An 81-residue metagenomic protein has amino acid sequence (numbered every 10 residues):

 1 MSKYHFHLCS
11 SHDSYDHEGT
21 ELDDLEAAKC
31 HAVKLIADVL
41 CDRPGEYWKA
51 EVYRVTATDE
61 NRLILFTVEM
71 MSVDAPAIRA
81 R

Functional and structural regions predicted by a protein language model:
M1-D16: Short aromatic-glycine-(Arg/Gly/Cys) micro-motifs in beta-strand/loop hairpins
Y4-F6, A28, V55-A57: Generic recognition of well-ordered secondary-structure surfaces with a strong bias for beta-strand segments
F6-C9, C41-G45: Intrinsically disordered, low-complexity segments enriched in polar/charged residues with Gly/Pro, especially when
S14-E18, L63-I64: Surface-exposed loop/edge segments in extracytoplasmic proteins
L25-C41: A short, charged, amphipathic alpha-helix used as a generic interaction element across diverse proteins
G45-R81: C-terminal structural segments of small proteins and small subunits
